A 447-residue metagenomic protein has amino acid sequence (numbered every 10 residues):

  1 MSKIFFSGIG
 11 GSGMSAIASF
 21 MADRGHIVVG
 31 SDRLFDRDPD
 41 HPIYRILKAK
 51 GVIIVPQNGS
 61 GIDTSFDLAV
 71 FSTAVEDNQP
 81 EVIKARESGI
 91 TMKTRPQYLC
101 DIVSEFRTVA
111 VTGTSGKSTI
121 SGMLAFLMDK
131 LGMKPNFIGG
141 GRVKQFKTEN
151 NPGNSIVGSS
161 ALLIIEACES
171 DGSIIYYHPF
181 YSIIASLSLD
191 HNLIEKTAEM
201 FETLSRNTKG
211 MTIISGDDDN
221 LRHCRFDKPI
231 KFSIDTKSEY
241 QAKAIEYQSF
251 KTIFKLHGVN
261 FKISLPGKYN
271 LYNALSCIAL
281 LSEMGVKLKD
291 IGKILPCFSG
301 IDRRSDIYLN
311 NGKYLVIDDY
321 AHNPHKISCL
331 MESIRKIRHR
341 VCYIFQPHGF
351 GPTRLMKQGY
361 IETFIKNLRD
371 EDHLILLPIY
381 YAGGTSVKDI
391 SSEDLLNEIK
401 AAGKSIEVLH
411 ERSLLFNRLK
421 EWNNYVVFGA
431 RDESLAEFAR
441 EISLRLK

Functional and structural regions predicted by a protein language model:
M1-I54, S65-A69, I90, R225-K228 (+3 more regions): ATP-dependent carboxylate-amine ligase
F20-H26, R45, G61-T64, T73-P229 (+4 more regions): Phosphate-binding loop of NTP-binding sites
P56, F71, T94, A110 (+11 more regions): Structural signal for conserved beta-strand scaffold positions within catalytic alpha/beta enzyme cores
Q57-N58, P96-C100, I138, S215-G216 (+3 more regions): Beta-strand->loop->alpha-helix junctions that form or flank phosphate-binding loops in nucleotide-handling enzymes
D67-T73, R107-V111, P152-N154, Y240-K251 (+2 more regions): Short, surface-exposed amphipathic charged segments that create phosphate/polyanion-binding patches used for binding
V111-S121, Y247-F254, V259-F261, N424-V427: A polyampholytic, Gly/Pro-enriched intrinsically disordered region
S170-I174, K243, R303-S305, T363: Short beta-strand/turn micro-motifs at beta-sheet edges
Y269-A274: Short acidic alpha-helix initiation/capping motifs at coil-to-helix transition points, especially at protein N-termini
